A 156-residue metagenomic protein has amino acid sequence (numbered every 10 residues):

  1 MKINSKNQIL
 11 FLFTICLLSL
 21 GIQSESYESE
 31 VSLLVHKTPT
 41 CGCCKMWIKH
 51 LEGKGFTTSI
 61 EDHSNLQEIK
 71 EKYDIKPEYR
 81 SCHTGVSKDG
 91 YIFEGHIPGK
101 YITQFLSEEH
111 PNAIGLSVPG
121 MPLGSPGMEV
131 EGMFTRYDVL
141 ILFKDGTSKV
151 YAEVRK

Functional and structural regions predicted by a protein language model:
K2-F11: Bacterial N-terminal signal peptides that target proteins for export
L10-G21: Bacterial N-terminal signal peptides
L12, K37-T40, E78: Secretory pathway export signals and precursors
Y27-K54: Local sequence-structure signature of Cys/Sec-based thiol-disulfide redox active-site neighborhoods
H36-T38, E61-H63, H96, P119: Active-site-proximal beta-strand/loop segments in catalytic clefts of secreted hydrolases
I48-G90, G95: N-terminal, post-signal-peptide region of Sec/Tat-exported proteins
E78-K156: Thiol/selenol-based redox catalytic cores and closely related redox-interacting motifs
